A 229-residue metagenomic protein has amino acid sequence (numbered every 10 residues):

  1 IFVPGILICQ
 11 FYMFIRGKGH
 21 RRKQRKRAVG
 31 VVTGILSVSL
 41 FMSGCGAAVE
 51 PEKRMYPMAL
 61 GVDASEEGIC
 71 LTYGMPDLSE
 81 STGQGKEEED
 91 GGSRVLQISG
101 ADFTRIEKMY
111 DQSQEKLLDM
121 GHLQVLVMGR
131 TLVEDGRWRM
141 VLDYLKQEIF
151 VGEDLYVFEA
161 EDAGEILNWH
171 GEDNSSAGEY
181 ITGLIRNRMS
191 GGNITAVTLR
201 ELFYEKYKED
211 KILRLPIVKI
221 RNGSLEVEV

Functional and structural regions predicted by a protein language model:
F2, I6, Q10-I15, K23-V229: Membrane-proximal alpha-helical signals and transmembrane carboxylates
H20: Glycine-rich phosphate/adenylate-binding loop
